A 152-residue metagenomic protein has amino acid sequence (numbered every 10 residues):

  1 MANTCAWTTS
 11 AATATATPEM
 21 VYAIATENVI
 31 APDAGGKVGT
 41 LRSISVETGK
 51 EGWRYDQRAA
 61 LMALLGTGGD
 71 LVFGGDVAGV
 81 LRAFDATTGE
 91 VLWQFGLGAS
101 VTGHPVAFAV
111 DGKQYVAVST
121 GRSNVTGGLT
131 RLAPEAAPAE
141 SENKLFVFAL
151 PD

Functional and structural regions predicted by a protein language model:
M1-N3: Conserved phosphate/anionic-ligand binding catalytic regions in large, soluble enzymes, centered on
C5, T9-L61, L65-D152: Extracytoplasmic/lumenal domain signature
